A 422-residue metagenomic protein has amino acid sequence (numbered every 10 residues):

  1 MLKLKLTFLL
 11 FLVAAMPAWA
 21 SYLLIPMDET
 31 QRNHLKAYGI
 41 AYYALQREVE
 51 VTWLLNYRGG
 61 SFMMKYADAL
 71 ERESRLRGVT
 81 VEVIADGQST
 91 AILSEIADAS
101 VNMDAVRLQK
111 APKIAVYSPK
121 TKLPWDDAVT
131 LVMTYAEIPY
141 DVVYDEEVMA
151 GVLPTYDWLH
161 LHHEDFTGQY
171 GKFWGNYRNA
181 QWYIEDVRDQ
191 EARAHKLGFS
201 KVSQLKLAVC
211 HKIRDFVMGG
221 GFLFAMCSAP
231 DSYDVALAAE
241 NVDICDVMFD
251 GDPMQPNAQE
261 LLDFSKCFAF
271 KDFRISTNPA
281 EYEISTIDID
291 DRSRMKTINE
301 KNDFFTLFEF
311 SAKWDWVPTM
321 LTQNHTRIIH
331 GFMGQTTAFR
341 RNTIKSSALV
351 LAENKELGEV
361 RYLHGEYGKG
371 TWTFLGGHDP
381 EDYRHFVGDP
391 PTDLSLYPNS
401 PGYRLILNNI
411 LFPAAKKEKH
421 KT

Functional and structural regions predicted by a protein language model:
M1-F8: Bacterial N-terminal signal peptides that target proteins for export
A20-D127: Hydrophobic targeting/anchoring helices
A20-L23, D28-R32, F62-R72, K122-P230 (+1 more regions): Helical hinge/lid and interdomain linker segments adjacent to catalytic or ligand-binding clefts that mediate domain
S21-M63, D243, R341-T422: Extracellular ligand-binding/catalytic regions of CAZymes and related secreted enzymes and adhesion modules
A97-N102, E146-V148, L357-R361: Alpha-helical scaffolding within the catalytic cores of extracellular/periplasmic polymer-degrading hydrolases
D127, T134, D231, L261-H385: Catalytic beta-strand/loop cores that center a nucleophilic Ser/Cys/Thr and support acyl-enzyme chemistry
Y183-I184, G198-F199, K206, A238-N241 (+3 more regions): Catalytic cores of eukaryotic secretory-pathway lumenal/extracellular enzymes that build and remodel glycoconjugates
